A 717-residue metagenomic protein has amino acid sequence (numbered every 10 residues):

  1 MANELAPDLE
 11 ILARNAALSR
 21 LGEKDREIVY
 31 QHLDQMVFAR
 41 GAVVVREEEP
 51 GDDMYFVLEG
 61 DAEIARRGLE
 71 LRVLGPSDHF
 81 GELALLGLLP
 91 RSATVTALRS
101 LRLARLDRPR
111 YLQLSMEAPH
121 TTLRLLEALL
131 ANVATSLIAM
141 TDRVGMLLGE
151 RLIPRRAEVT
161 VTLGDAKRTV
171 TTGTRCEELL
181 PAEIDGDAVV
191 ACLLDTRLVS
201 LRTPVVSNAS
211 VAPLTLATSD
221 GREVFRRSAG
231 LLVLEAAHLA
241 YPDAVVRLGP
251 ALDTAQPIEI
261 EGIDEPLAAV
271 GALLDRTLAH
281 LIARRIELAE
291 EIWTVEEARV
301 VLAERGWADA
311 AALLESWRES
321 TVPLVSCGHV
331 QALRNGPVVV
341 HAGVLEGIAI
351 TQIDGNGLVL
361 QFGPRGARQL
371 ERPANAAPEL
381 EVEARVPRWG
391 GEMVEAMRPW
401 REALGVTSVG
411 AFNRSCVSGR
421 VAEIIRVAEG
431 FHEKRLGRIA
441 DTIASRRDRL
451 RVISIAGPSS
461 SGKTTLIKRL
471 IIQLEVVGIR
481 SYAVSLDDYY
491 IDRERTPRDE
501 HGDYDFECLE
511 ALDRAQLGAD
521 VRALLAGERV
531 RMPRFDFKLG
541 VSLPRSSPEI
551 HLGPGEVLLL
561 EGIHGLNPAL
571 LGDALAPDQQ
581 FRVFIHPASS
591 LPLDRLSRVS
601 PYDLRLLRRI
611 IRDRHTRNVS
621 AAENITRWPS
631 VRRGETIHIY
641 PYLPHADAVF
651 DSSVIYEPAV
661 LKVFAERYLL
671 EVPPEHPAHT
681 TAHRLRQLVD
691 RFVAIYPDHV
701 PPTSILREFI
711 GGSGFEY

Functional and structural regions predicted by a protein language model:
D8, D25-R26, P90-S92, R108-G149: A small-molecule sensor/coupling module
L9, A13-R67, L74-F80: Regulatory nucleotide-sensing modules
A191, V206, S210-R222, A236 (+2 more regions): Auxiliary tRNA-acceptor-end handling modules of aminoacyl-tRNA synthetases
K463: Conserved lysine of the Walker
L466, L470: Hydrophobic positions on the alpha1 helix immediately C-terminal to the Walker A/P-loop
V476-E494: Short beta-strand-centered segment that lines the nucleotide-binding/catalytic pocket of NTP-utilizing
R495-K538: Conserved nucleotide-sensing/catalytic segment adjacent to the nucleotide-binding pocket in NTP-handling enzymes
P568-Y717: Conserved NTP phosphate-binding and transfer environment spanning the P-loop NTPase/kinase superfamily
